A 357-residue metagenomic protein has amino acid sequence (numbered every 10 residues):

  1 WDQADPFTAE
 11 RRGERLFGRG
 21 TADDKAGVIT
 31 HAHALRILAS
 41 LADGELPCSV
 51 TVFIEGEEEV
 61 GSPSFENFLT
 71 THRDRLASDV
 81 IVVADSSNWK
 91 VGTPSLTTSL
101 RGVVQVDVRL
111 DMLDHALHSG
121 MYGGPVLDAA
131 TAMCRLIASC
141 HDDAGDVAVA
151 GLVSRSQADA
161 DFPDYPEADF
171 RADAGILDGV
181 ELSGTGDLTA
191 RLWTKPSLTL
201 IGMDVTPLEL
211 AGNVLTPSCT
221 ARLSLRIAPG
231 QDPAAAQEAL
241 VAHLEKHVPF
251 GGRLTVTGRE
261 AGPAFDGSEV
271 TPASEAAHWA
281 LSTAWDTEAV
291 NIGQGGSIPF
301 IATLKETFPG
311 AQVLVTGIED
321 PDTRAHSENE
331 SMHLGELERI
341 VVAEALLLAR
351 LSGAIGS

Functional and structural regions predicted by a protein language model:
W1-T51, R339: Active-site metal-coordination/substrate-binding segment of hydrolases, especially metallo-dependent peptidases
L16, R109, M133, M203 (+2 more regions): Zn-dependent metallopeptidase/amidohydrolase metal-coordination segment
A22, D114, L225-D232, G262: A generic structural motif
L41, P94-T98, L208-N213: Short beta-strand/turn micro-motifs at beta-sheet edges
P47-D128: Histidine/acidic-residue-rich, glycine-tolerant segments that coordinate divalent metal ions
W89, T98, S119-M203, Q231-R253: Acidic-enriched catalytic cores of C-N bond-cleaving enzymes acting on peptides and small amides
P125-V126, L210-P217: Short, solvent-exposed beta-strand/turn "edge" segments of beta-rich domains on protein surfaces
R226-A228, T255-V270: A short beta-alpha structural unit
